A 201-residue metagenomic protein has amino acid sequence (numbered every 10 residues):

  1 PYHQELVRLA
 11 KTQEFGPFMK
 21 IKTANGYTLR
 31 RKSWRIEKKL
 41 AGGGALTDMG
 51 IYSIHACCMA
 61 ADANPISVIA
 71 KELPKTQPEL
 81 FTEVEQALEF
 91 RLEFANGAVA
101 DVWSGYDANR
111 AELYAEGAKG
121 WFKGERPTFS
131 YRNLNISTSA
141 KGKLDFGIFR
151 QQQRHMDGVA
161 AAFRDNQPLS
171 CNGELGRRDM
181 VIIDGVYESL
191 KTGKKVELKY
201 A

Functional and structural regions predicted by a protein language model:
P1, R154, C171: Residue-level signal for the nucleotide or nucleotide-sugar donor/cofactor binding architecture
P1-L80, G193: Predominantly a Rossmann-like dinucleotide-binding segment in NAD(P)-dependent oxidoreductases
H3, M156, M180-I183: Short amphipathic alpha-helical/adjacent loop interface patches that line ligand and macromolecule-binding sites
R8, A95, A161-A201: C-terminal helix-rich "cap/oligomerization" subdomain common to oxidoreductases
G43, K143-F146, Q167-L169: Active-site rim elements
I54-Y131, M156-Q167, Y200-A201: Contiguous beta-strand/loop segments that form the cofactor/metal-binding neighborhood of enzyme cores
D145-D157: Active-site loop of classical SDR/Rossmann-like NAD(P)-dependent oxidoreductases, centered on the catalytic Tyr-X3-Lys
